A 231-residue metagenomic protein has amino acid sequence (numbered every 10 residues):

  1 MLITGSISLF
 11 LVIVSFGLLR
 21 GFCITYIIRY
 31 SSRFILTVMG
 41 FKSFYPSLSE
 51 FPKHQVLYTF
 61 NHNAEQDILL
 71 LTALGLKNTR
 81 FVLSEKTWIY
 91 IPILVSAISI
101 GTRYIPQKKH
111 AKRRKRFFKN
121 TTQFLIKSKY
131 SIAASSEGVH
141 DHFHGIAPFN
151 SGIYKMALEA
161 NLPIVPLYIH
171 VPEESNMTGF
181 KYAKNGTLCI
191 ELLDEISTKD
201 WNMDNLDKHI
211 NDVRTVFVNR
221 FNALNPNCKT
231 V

Functional and structural regions predicted by a protein language model:
M1-Y45, V95-S96: A transmembrane-helix-recognition feature enriched in membrane-embedded lipid enzymes and envelope glyco-/phospholipid
S8-L18, C23-I24, E50-H110: Catalytic core of membrane glycerolipid acyltransferases/transacylases, capturing the structured, soluble-facing
T37-Y45, R114-R116, P172-E174: Short gly/ser/thr-rich secondary-structure transition/capping motifs
Y45, Y58, F81-V82, I190-L192: Generic preference for hydrophobic
K53, I89-I91, R114, H142 (+1 more regions): Generic structural signal for helix capping and beta-alpha/helix-loop junctions
R80-W88, H110, K115, N120 (+1 more regions): Cytosolic-biased juxtamembrane loops and peripheral soluble domains of multi-pass membrane proteins
Y90-V95, K115-R116, L192: Short, charged, surface-exposed secondary-structure boundary motifs
F117-V231: Non-catalytic C-terminal accessory region of glycerolipid acyltransferases and related lyso-lipid remodeling enzymes
